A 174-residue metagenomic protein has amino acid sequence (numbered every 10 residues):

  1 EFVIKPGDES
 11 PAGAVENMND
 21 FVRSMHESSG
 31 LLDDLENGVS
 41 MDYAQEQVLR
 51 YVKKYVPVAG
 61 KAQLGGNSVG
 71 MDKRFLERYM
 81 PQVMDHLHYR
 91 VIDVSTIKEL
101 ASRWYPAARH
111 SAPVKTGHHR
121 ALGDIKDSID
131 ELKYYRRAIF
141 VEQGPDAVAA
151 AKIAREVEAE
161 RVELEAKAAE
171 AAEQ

Functional and structural regions predicted by a protein language model:
E1-G66, P113, E163-E165: Conserved non-catalytic scaffold segment of RNase H-like nuclease domains
P6-E27, V94-I129: Active-site-proximal helix-loop-helix substrate-binding element of RNase H-like nuclease domains
F21, Y51, Y79, L87-Y89 (+2 more regions): Tryptophan-centric aromatic hotspots in well-structured domains and transmembrane helices
K54-V56, M71-Y89: Substrate-recognition/cap helix-loop segment adjacent to the acidic, metal-dependent catalytic center of Asp-based
L64, V91-V94: Conserved beta-strand scaffold positions in the cores of enzyme catalytic domains, especially in NTP/NDP-utilizing
M84-H88, A108-A112, V141-P145: Short conserved catalytic/interaction loops centered on acidic-Pro-aromatic/His motifs
K115, H119-Q174: Acidic two-metal-ion nuclease catalytic site recognized across multiple nuclease folds, prominently DnaQ/RNase D-T
